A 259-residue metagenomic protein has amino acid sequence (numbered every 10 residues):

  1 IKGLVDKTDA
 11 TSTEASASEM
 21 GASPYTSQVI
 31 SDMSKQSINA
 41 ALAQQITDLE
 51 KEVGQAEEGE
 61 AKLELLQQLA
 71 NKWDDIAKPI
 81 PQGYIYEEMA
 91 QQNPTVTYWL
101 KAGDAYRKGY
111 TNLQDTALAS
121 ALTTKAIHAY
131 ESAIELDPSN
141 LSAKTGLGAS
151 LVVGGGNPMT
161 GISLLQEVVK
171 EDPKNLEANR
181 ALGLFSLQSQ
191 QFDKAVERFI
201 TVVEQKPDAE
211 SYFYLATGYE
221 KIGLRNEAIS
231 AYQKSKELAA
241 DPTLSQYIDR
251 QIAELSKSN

Functional and structural regions predicted by a protein language model:
I1-I80: N-terminal leader/linker segments that initiate helical-solenoid repeat arrays
G21-V29, Q44-D48, G59-Q68, P94-L113 (+1 more regions): Amphipathic alpha-helical repeat scaffolds of TPR domains
A43-I46, A77-Y84, L113-A129, G154-E167 (+2 more regions): Structural signature of tandem alpha-helical TPR/SEL1-like repeats, specifically the intra-repeat loop/turn
E60, N93-P94, P138, P173 (+2 more regions): Short coil turns that delineate tetratricopeptide repeat
L63, V96-L100, L141-S142, L176-E177 (+3 more regions): Helix-start (N-cap) detector for alpha-helical repeat units in TPR-like alpha-solenoids, especially tetratricopeptide
Q68, K101, A105, G146 (+3 more regions): Canonical tetratricopeptide repeat
N71, Q91, D104, A149 (+3 more regions): Residue-level recognition of tetratricopeptide repeat
D74, R107, V152-V153, L187 (+1 more regions): Position-specific recognition of the canonical hydrophobic site in helix A of tetratricopeptide repeat
